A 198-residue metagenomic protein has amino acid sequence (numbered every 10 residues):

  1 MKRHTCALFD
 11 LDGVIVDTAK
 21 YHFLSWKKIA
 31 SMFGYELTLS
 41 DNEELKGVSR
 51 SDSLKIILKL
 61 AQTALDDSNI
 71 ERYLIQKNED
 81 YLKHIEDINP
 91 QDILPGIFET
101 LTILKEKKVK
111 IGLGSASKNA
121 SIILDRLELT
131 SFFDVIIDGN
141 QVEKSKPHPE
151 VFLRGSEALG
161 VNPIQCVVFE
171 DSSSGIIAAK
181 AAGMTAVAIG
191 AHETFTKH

Functional and structural regions predicted by a protein language model:
M1-E43: Active-site neighborhood of HAD-like aspartate-dependent phosphohydrolases
M1-T5, F98-K105, S117-H198: Asp-based, Mg2+/Mn2+-dependent phosphohydrolase catalytic module
R3, K83-L113: Short, acidic loop-to-helix structural element flanking the phosphoryl-transfer center in phosphate-processing enzymes
I15, I93, L113, K144 (+1 more regions): Conserved SAM-binding loop
F23, K27, R50-K55, L74 (+1 more regions): An amphipathic alpha-helix signature
I29-A30, S51-L65, I123, G155-S156: Helix-loop "lid/cap" segments that line or gate small-molecule binding pockets
E36, K59-P95: Metal-dependent phosphoesterase signature
